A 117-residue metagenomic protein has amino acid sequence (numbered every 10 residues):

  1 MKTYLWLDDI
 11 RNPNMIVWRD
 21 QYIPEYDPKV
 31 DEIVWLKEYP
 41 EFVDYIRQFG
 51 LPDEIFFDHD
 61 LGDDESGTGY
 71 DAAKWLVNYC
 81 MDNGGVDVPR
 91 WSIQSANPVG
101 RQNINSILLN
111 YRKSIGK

Functional and structural regions predicted by a protein language model:
M1-K117: Catalytic phosphate/metal-binding cores of nucleic-acid and nucleotide-processing enzymes, i.e., regions that mediate
